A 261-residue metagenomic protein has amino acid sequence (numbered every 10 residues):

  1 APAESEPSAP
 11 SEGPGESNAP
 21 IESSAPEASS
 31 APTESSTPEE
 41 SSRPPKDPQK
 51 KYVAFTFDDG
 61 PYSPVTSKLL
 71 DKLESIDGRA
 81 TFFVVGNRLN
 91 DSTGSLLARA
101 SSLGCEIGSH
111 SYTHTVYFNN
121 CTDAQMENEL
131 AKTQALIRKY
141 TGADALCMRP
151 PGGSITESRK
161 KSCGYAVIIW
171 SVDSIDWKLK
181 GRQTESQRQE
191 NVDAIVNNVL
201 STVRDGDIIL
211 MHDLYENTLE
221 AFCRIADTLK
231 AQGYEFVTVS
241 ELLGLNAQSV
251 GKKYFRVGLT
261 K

Functional and structural regions predicted by a protein language model:
A1-K46: Intrinsically disordered, low-complexity repeat and linker tracts
E39-C121, Q125-K139, D144, G244: Active-site beta->alpha N-cap acidic-glycine motif
F57, V84-G86, S109-S111, R149-G152 (+3 more regions): A cross-domain feature marking catalytic cores of carbohydrate-active enzymes and several ubiquitous metabolic/repair
K68-K72, S95-L96, R159-S162, A221-I225: A short acidic, amphipathic alpha-helical/loop segment
S75-I76, L89-N90, N217-K261: C-terminal domain-boundary segment and adjacent tail
R79, E106, A166, D173 (+1 more regions): Residue-level detector of anion-binding/catalytic polar loops
H114-A143, S154-D205, T218-E220: Alpha-helical scaffold elements lining the catalytic groove of polysaccharide deacetylases
